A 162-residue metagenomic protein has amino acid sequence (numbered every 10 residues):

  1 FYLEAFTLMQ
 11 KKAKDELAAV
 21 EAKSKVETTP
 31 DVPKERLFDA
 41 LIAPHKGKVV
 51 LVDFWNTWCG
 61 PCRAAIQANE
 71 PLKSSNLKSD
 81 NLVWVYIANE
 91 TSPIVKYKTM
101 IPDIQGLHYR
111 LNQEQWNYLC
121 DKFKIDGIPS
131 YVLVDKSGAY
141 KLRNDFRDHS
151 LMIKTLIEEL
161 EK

Functional and structural regions predicted by a protein language model:
F1-K48: Oxidative protein folding and maturation machinery
E35, D39, N69-E70, I94 (+2 more regions): Extracytoplasmic/secreted envelope proteins and their assembly/folding machinery, especially bacterial periplasmic
K48-V50, F54-W58, G127: Short pre-active-site segment immediately N-terminal to redox-active cysteine/selenocysteine motifs in thiol-based
V52, V85-I87, V132: Conserved hydrophobic packing residues within short motifs/helices of P-loop NTPase cores of ABC-family ATPases
F54-P71: Conserved redox-active cysteine motifs that mediate thiol-disulfide chemistry, especially di-cysteine Cys-X(1-2)-Cys
A64, L111-E158: Thiol/disulfide oxidoreductase modules built on the thioredoxin-like
S74-W116, D121-I128: Conserved segment of the thioredoxin-like fold in thiol-based oxidoreductases
L160-K162: Short, solvent-exposed mixed-charge patches
